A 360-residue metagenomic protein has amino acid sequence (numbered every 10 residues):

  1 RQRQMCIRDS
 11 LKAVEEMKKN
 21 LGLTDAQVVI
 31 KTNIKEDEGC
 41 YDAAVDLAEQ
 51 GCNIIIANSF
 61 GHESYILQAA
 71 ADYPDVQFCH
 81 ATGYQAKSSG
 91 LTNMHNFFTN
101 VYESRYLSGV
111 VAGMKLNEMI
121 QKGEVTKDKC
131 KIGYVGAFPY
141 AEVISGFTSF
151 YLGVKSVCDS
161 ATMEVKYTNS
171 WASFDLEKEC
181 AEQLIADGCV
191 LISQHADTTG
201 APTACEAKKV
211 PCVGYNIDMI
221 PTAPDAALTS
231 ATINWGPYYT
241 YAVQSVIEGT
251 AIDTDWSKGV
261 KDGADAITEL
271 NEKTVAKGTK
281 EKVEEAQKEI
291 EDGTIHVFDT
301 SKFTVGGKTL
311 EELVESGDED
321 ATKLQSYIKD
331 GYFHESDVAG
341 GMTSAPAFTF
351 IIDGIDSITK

Functional and structural regions predicted by a protein language model:
Q2-I7: Short, small-residue-biased leader/transition segments that mark boundaries at the very start of proteins
V14, R105-A161, D255-A276: An alpha-beta-alpha
A26-A48, N169-I185: Structural motif
E49-F60, Q77-A81, D187-T198, V213-Y215: Periplasmic-binding protein-like
A71-F98, I217-D225: Flexible loop/hinge segments that line or gate small-molecule binding clefts
F97-K127, A231-I252: Hydrophobic alpha-helical segments within soluble ligand-binding/sensing domains
A141-C189: Extracellular/periplasmic Venus flytrap/periplasmic-binding protein
G249-K360: Segments of small-molecule ligand-sensing domains
